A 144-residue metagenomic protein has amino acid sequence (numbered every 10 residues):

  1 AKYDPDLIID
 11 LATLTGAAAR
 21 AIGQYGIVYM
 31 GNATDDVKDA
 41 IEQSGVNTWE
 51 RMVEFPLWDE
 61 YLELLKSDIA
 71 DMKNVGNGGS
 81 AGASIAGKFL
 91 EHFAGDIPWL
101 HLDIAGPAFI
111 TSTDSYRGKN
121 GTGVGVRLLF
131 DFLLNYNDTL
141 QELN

Functional and structural regions predicted by a protein language model:
A1-N144: A generic structural signal for tightly packed, nonpolar segments enriched in small/aliphatic residues
